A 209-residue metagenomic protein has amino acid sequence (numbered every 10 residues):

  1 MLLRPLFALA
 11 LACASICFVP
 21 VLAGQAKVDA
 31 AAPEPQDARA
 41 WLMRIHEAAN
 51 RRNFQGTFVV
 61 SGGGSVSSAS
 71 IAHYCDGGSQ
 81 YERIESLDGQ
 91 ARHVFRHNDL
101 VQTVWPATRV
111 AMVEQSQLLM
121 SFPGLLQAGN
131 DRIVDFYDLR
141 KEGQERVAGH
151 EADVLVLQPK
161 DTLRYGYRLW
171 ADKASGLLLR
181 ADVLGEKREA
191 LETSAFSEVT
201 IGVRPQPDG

Functional and structural regions predicted by a protein language model:
M1-P5: Positively charged n-region of N-terminal signal peptides that target proteins for export
A8-P20: Bacterial N-terminal signal peptides
Q25-R109, V134-K187: N-terminal mature ectodomain segment of secretory-pathway/periplasmic proteins
W105-G124, A128: Acidic/charged, solvent-exposed loop-and-adjacent secondary-structure segments enriched in E/D, K/R, S/T, and G/P
V113-E114, A181, T193: Residue-level detector of high-confidence beta-strand sites
S116-Q117, L157, L184, F196: Residue-level structural signal for beta-strand termini and adjacent loop
G185-G202: Acidic, serine/threonine-rich low-complexity disordered tracts
G202-G209: Extracytoplasmic and endomembrane cell-envelope/extracellular-matrix remodeling and assembly machinery
